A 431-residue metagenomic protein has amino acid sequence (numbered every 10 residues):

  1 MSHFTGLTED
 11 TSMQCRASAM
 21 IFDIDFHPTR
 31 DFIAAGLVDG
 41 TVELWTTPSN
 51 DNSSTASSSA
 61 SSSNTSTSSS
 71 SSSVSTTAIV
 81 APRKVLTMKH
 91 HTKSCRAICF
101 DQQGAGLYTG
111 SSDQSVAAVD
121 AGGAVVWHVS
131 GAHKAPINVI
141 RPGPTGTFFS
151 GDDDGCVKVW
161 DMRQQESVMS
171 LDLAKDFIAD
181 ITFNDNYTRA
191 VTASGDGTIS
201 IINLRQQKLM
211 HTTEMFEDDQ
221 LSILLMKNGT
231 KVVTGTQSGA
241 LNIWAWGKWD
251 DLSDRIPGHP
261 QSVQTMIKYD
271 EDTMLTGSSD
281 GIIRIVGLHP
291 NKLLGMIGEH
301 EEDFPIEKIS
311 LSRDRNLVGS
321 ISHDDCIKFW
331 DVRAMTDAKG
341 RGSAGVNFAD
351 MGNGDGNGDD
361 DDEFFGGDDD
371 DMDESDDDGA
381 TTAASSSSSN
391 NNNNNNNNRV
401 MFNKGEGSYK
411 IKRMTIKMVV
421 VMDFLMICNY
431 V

Functional and structural regions predicted by a protein language model:
M1-T8, S58-S69, D219, D254-R255 (+4 more regions): Terminal intrinsically disordered, low-complexity extensions flanking WD-repeat/beta-propeller proteins
T11-R16, N52-A56, T76-H90, V126-A132 (+6 more regions): Short C-terminal beta-strands that terminate individual repeats in beta-propeller domains, predominantly WD40 blades
M13-G40: Beta-strand-rich domains and repeat architectures in extracellular enzymes and scaffolds, especially beta-propellers
A19-F22, D39-L44, K93-R96, A105 (+13 more regions): Short coil/turn segments within WD40 beta-propeller repeats
M20, T29, K84, H91-S94 (+15 more regions): WD40/WD-repeat beta-propeller blade-loop signature
I24-R30, I98-A105, G110, I140-G146 (+10 more regions): Loop/turn segments within WD40 beta-propeller blades
R30-A34, G104-Y108, S115-A117, V126-H128 (+11 more regions): Structural hallmark of WD40 beta-propellers
P48-N50, D120-A124, M162-Q165, L204-Q207 (+3 more regions): Short loop/turn segments that connect beta-strands within beta-propeller blades
